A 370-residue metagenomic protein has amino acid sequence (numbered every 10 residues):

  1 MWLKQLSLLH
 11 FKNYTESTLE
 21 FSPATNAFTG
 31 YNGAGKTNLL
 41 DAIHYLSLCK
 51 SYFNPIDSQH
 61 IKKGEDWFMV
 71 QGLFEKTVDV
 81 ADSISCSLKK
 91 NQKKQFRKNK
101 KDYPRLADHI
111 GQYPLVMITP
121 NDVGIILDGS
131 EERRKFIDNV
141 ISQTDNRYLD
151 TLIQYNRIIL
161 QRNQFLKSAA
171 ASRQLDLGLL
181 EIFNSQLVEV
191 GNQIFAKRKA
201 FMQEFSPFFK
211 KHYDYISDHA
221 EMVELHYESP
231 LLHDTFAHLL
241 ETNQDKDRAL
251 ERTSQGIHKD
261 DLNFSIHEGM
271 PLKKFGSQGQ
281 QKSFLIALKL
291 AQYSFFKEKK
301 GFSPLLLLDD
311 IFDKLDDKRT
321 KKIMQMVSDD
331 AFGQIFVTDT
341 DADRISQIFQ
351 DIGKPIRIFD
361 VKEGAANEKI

Functional and structural regions predicted by a protein language model:
M1-Y31, Q174-L305, K314, K318 (+4 more regions): Conserved NTPase motor "head" modules and their coupling/switch loops across ABC/AAA+ ATPases, GTPases, and GHKL ATPases
K36: Conserved lysine of the Walker
Y45-D57, A291-K299: Post-Walker A helix-loop "phosphate-sensing" segment adjacent to the P-loop in P-loop NTPases
L48-I126, S130-E132, I141-T144, Y148 (+3 more regions): Nucleotide-state sensing region of NTPase/ATPase domains
G72, Q334-D341: Structural recognition of the conserved hydrophobic beta-strand(s) that form the central parallel beta-sheet of P-loop
Y103, A107-L115, T119-S185, E189 (+2 more regions): A conserved P-loop NTPase coupling/switch region
D309-I311: Walker B catalytic acidic pair
